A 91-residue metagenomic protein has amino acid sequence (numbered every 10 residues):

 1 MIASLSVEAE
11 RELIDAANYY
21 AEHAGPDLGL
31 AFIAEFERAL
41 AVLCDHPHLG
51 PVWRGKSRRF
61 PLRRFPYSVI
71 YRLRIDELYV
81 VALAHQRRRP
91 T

Functional and structural regions predicted by a protein language model:
M1-S57, R74-E77: Basic, Lys/Arg-enriched alpha-helical interface segments
R59-P61: Short Gly/Pro-enriched turn/cap motifs at secondary-structure boundaries
R63-F65: A short, glycine/Asx- and small/polar-enriched loop/turn that sits immediately N-terminal to a beta-strand
Y67-S68, R72-T91: Enriched for short, Lys/Arg-rich terminal
